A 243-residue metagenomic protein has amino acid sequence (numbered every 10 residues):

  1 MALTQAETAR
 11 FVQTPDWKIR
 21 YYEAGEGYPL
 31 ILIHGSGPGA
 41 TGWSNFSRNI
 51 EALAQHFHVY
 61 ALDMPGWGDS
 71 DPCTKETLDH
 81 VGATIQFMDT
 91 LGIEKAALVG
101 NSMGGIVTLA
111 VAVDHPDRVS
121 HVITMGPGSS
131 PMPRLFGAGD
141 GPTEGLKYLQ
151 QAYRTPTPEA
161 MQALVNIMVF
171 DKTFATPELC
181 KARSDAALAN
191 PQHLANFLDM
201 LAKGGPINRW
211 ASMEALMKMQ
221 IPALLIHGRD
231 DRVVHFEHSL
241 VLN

Functional and structural regions predicted by a protein language model:
M1-K18: N-terminal cap/lid segment of alpha/beta-hydrolase-fold proteins
P15-D69: Conserved HGGG/HGGXW glycine-rich cap/lid loop of the alpha/beta-hydrolase fold
E51, A61-V99: Active-site loop/oxyanion-hole signature of alpha/beta-hydrolase fold enzymes
G100, G104, T108: Gly/Ala-rich beta-loop-alpha elbow adjacent to hydrolase catalytic centers
L109, V113, S120-T157, M161-Q162: Flexible "cap/lid" loop of the alpha/beta hydrolase fold
R154-M217: Conserved alpha/beta-hydrolase catalytic His-Asp/Glu region
S212, I221, H235-L242: Short alpha-helix in the alpha/beta-hydrolase fold that links the catalytic acid
M219, L225-H227, D231: Short beta-strand/loop motif that positions the catalytic acidic residue of the alpha/beta-hydrolase fold
